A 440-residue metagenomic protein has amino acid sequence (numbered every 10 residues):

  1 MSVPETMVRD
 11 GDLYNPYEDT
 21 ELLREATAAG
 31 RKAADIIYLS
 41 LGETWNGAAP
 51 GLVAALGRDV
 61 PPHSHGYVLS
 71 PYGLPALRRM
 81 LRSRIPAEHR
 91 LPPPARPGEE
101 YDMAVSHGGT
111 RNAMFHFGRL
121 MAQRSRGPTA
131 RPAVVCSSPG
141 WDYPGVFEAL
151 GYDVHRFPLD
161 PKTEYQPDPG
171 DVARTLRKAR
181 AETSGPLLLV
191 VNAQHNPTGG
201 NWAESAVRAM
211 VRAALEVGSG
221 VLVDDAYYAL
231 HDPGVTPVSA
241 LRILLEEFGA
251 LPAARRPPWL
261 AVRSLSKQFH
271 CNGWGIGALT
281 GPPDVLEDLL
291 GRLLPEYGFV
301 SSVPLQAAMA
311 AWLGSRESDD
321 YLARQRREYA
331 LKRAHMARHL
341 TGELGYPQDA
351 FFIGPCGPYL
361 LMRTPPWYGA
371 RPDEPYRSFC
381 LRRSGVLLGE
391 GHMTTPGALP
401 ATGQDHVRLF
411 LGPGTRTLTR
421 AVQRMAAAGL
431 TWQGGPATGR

Functional and structural regions predicted by a protein language model:
P4-N112, G314, W432, G439-R440: N-terminal small-domain helix-loop-helix segment of the aminotransferase-like
Y38, R326-A337, Q348-P365: Conserved glycine-rich beta-strand-loop-beta hairpin in the small C-terminal domain of fold type I
S64-V217, Y228-P252, L260, Q433-G439: Conserved core of the PLP fold type I
S83, A87, L91-P94, A254-R255 (+2 more regions): PLP-dependent enzyme catalytic core of the Aspartate aminotransferase-like
R84, A149, L245-R327, G434: Conserved core segment of the aminotransferase class I/II
D225: Walker B catalytic acidic pair
